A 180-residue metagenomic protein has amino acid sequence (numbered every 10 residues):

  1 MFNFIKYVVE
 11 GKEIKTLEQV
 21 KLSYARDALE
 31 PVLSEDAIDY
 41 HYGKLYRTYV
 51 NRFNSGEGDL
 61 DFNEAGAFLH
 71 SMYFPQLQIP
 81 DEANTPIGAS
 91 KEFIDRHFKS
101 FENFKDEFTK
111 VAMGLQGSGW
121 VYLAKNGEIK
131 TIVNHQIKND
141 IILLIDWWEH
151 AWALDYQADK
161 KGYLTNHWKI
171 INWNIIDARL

Functional and structural regions predicted by a protein language model:
F2-L180: Feature for soluble, non-membrane regions of globular proteins
